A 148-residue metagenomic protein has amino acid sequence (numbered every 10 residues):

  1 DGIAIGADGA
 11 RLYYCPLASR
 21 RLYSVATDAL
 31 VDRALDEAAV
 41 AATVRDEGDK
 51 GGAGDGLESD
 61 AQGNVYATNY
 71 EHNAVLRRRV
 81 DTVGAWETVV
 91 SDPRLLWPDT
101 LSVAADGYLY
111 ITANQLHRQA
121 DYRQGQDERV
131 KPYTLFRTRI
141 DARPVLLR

Functional and structural regions predicted by a protein language model:
D1-A29: Beta-propeller domains
D1-R11, D46-N64, P93-D106: Beta-rich, blade/repeat-based domains predominating in secreted/periplasmic proteins but also intracellular
G6-A7, L12-L17, S59-D60, V65-Y70 (+1 more regions): Conserved beta-strand positions in repeat-built beta-propeller and related beta-rich domains
R20-L22, N73-V75, R118-Q119, L135: Structural signal for beta-propeller blades
S24-E37, R79-T82, I140-P144: Short loop/turn segments immediately following beta-strands, especially the blade-tip and inter-blade linker loops
A39-D49, W86-V90: A short beta-strand motif characteristic of beta-propeller blades
E71, A85-L96, S102-V103, N114-L116 (+1 more regions): Beta-propeller domains with acidic blade repeats across secreted/periplasmic ectodomains and cytosolic WD/CNH propellers
S102-R148: Blade-level signature of beta-propeller repeat domains, shared across WD40, Kelch, NHL, RCC1 and BNR/Asp-box propellers
